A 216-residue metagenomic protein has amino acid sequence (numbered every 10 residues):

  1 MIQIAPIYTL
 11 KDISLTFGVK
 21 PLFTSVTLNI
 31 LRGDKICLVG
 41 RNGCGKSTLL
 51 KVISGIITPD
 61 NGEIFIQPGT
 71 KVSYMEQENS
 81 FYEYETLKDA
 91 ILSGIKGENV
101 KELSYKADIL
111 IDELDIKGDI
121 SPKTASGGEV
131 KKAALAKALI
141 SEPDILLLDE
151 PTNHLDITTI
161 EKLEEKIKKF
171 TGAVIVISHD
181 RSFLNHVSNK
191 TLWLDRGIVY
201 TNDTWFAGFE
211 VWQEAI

Functional and structural regions predicted by a protein language model:
M1-I216: ABC ATP-binding cassette signature C-motif
